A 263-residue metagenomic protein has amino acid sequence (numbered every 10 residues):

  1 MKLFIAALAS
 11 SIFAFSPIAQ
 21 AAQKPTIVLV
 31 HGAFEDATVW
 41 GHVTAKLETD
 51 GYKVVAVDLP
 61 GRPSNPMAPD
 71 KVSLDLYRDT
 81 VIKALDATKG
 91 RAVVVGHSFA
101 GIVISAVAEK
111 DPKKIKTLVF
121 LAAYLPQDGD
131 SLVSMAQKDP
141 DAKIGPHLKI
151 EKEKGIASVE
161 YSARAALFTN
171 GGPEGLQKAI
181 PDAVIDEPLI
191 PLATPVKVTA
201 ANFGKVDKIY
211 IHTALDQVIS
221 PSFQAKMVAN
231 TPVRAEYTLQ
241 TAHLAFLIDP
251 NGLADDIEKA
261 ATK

Functional and structural regions predicted by a protein language model:
A6-F15: Bacterial N-terminal signal peptides
P25-S64: Conserved HGGG/HGGXW glycine-rich cap/lid loop of the alpha/beta-hydrolase fold
K53, L59-V93, E109-K110, A136-Q137: Active-site loop/oxyanion-hole signature of alpha/beta-hydrolase fold enzymes
R91-L132: Conserved hydrolase catalytic core segment
I115, V119-E153, A157-Y161, P191-L192 (+1 more regions): Flexible "cap/lid" loop of the alpha/beta hydrolase fold
G155-A201: Conserved alpha/beta-hydrolase catalytic His-Asp/Glu region
D186-T231, A235-F246: Conserved serine/cysteine hydrolase catalytic core
L247-A261: Post-His helix in hydrolase/transferase enzymes
